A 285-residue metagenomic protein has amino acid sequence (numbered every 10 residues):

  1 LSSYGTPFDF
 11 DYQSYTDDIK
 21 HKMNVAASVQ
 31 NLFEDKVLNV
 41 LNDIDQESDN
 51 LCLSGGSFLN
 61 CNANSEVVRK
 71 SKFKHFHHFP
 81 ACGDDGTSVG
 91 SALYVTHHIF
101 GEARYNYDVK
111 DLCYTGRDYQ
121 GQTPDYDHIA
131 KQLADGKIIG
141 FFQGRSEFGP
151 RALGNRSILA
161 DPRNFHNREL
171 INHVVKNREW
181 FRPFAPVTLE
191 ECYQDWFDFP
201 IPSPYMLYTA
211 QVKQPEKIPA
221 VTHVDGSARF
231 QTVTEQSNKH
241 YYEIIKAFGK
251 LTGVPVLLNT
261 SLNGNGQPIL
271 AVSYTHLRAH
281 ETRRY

Functional and structural regions predicted by a protein language model:
L1-Y15, L59-N60, N64-R278, R284: Flexible beta->alpha loop and helix N-cap segments adjacent to enzyme active/binding sites
F8-S28, V40: Conserved active-site "lid/cap" helical segment
I19-D35, T234, N238: Short acidic-aromatic active-site loops that bind/stabilize oxyanions
A27-N31, S54, C82-G86: Short, conserved micro-motifs enriched in small and acidic residues
S28-D49: Phosphate/ATP-binding catalytic cores across multiple sugar-kinase/actin-like superfamilies, primarily ASKHA
D45-L51, K72-H75: Short, surface-exposed connector motifs at secondary-structure boundaries
L51-F58: Glycine-rich beta-strand-to-loop/alpha-helix junction loops that act as flexible
